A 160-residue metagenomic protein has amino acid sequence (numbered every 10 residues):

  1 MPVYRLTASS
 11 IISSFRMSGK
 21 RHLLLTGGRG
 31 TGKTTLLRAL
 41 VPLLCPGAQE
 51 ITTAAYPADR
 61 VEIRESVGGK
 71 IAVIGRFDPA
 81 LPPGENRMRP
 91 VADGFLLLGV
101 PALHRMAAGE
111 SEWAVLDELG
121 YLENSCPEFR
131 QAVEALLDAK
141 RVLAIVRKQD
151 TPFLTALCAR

Functional and structural regions predicted by a protein language model:
M1-S14: N-terminal pre-Walker A segment at the start of P-loop NTPase domains
R21-L23, H104-A107, S111, L119-R160: Replace "adjacent to P-loop NTPase cores in ATP/GTP-dependent enzymes" with "adjacent to NTP-binding cores
T26: Residues at the beta-strand->loop junction immediately N-terminal to the Walker
R29: The conserved Walker
K33: Conserved lysine of the Walker
L36, L40: Hydrophobic positions on the alpha1 helix immediately C-terminal to the Walker A/P-loop
V41-N86: N-terminal phosphate/diphosphate-binding loop that engages ATP/GTP or pyrophosphate donors across diverse enzyme folds
G68-E112: Helix-adjacent hinge/juxtasegments
